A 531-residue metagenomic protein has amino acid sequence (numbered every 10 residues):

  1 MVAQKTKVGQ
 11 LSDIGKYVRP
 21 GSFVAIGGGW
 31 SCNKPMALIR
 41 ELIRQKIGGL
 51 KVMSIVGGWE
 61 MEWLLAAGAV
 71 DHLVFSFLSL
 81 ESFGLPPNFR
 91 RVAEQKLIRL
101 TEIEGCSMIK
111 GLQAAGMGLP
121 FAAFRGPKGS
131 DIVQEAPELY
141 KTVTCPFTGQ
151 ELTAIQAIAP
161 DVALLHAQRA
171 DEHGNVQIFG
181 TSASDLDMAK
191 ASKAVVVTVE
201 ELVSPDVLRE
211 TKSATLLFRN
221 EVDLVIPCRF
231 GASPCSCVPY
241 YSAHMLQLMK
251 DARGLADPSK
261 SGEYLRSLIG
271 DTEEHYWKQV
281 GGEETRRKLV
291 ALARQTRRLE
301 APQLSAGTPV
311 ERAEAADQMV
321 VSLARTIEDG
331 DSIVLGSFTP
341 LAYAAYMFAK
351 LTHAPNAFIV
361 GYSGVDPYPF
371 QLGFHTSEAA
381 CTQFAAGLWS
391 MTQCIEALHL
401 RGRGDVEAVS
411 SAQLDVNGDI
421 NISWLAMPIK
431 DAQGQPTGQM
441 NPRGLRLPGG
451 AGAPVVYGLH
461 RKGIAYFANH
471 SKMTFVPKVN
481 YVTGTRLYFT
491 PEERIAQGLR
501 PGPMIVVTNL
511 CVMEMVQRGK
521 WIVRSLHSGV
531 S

Functional and structural regions predicted by a protein language model:
M1-A3, V24-G27, A301-A315: Glycine-rich phosphate-binding "P-loop"
V2-K16, W30-R44, E60-E62, A69-Q303 (+1 more regions): Conserved phosphate- and dinucleotide-binding cores of soluble alpha/beta proteins, encompassing both enzyme active
Q10-I14, A315-R325: A short, well-structured juxtamembrane/interface segment
V24, S31-G49, M319-Y362: N-terminal low-complexity or amphipathic/hydrophobic leaders
A122, L341-F384: Anionic-ligand anchoring segments at beta-strand to alpha-helix junctions in alpha/beta enzyme folds, i.e., glycine
